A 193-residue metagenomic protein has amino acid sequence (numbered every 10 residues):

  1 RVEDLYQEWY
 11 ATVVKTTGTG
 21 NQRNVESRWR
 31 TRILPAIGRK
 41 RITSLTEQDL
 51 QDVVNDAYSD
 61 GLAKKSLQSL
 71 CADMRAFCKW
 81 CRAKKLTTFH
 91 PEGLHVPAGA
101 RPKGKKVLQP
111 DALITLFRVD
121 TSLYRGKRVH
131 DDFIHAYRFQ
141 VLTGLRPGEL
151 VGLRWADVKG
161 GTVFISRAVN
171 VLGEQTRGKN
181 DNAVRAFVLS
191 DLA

Functional and structural regions predicted by a protein language model:
V2-T88, P102-K105, L123-D131: N-terminal core-binding DNA-recognition domain of tyrosine site-specific recombinases/integrases
D4, V107, A168-V171: Catalytic-site neighborhood detector that most strongly recognizes the C-terminal catalytic loop/helix of tyrosine
Q7, S44-E47, R118, G152 (+1 more regions): Phosphate-coordinating loops and pocket residues in cytosolic domains that bind phosphorylated ligands
L45, N55, P97-G99, V119 (+2 more regions): Generic beta-structure capping elements
K64, Q68-A72, A83-L153, N182-A183: Basic, Lys/Arg- and aromatic-enriched nucleic-acid-binding interface segment
L94-V96, G152-A193: Conserved tyrosine-mediated DNA breakage-rejoining catalytic core shared by Y-recombinases
